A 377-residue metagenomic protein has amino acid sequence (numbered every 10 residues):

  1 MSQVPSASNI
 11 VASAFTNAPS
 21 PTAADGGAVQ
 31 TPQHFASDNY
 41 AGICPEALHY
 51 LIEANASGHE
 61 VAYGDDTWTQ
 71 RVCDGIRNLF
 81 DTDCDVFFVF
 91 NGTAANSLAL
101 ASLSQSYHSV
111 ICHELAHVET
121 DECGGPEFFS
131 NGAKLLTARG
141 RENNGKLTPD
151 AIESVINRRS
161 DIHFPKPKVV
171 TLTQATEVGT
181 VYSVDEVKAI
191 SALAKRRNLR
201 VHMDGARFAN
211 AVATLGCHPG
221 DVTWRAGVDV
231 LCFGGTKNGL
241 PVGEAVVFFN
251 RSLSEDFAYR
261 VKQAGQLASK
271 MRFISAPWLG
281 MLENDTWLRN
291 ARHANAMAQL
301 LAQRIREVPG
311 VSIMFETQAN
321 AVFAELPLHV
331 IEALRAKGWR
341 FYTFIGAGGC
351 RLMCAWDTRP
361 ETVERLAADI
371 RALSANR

Functional and structural regions predicted by a protein language model:
S2-K337, Y342-T358, T362, L366-R377: Conserved PLP-enzyme active-site core in the AAT-like
